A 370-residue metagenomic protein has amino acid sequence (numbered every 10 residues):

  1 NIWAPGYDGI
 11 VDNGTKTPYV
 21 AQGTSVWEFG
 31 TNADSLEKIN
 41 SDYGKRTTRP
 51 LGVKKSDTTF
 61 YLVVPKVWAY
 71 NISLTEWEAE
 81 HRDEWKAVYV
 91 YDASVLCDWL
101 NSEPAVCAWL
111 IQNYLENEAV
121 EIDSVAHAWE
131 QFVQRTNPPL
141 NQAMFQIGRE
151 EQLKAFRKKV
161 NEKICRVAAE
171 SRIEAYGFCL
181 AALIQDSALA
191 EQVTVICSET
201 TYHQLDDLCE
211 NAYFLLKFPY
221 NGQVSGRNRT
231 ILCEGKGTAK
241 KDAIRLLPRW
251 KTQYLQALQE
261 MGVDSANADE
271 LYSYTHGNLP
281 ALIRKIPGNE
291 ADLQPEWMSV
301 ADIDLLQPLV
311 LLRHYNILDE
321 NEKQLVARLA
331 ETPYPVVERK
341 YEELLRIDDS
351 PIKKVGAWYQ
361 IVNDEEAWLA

Functional and structural regions predicted by a protein language model:
N1-R172, L208, R229, G235-Y315: Mixed-charge (Asp/Glu-Lys/Arg
I164-A175, A181-T238: Conserved P-loop NTPase "ATPase switch" module shared by AAA+ and STAND
A181-Q204, A266-A370: Non-catalytic all-alpha helical scaffold/repeat segments
